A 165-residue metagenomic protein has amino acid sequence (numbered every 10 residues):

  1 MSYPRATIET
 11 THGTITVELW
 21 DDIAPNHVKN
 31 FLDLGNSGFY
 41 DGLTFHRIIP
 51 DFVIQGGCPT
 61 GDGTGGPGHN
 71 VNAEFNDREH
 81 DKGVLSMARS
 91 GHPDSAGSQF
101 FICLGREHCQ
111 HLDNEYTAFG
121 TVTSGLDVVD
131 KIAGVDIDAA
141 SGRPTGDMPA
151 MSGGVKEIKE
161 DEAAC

Functional and structural regions predicted by a protein language model:
M1-C165: Cyclophilin-like peptidyl-prolyl cis-trans isomerases
